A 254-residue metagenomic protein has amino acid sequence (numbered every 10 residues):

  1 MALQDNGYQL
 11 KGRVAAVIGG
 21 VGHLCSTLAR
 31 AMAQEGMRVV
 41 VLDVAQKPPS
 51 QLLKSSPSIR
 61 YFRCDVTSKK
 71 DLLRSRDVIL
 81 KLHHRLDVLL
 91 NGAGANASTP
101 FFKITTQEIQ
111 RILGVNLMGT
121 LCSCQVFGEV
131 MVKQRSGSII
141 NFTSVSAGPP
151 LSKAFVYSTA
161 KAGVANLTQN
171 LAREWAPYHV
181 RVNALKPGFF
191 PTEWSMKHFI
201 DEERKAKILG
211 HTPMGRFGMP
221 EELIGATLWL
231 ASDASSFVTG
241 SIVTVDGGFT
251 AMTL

Functional and structural regions predicted by a protein language model:
A2-G7, P149, L228, T239-L254: Short C-terminal tail/terminal secondary-structure segment of NAD(P)H-dependent dehydrogenase/reductase domains
Y8-V39: Canonical Rossmann dinucleotide-binding motif of NAD(H)/NADP(H)-dependent dehydrogenases/reductases, specifically
P100-F101, E108-L113, I208: Substrate-binding pocket helix/loop in short-chain dehydrogenase/reductase
I104, P150-S158, N170: Active-site loop-to-helix junction immediately N-terminal to the catalytic Tyr of the SDR YXXXK motif in Rossmann-fold
C124, A160, T168: Active-site helix of classical SDR
E129, R173-P177, S236: Alpha-helical segment proximal to the catalytic Tyr-Lys
S144: Residue(s) in the substrate-gating loop at a strand-loop-helix junction that position the organic substrate next
